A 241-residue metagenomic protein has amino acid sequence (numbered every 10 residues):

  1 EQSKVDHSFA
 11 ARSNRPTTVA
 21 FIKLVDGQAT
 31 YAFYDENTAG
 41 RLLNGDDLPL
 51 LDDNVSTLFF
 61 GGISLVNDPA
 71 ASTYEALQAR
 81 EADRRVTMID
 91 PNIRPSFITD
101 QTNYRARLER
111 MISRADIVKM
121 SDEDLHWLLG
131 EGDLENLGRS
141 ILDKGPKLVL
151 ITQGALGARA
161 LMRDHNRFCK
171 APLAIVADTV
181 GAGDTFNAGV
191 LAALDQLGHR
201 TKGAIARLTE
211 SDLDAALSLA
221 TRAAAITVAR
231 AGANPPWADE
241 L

Functional and structural regions predicted by a protein language model:
E1, V25-Q28, Y104-L108, E135-G138 (+1 more regions): Short, hinge-like loop/turn segments at secondary-structure boundaries
E1-G61: Conserved N-terminal subdomain of the carbohydrate kinase-like
V5, D53, S113, K144 (+1 more regions): Structured loop/turn residues at beta-strand edges in well-structured enzyme cores
T18, A39, G62-V66, A224 (+1 more regions): Glycine-rich phosphate/pyrophosphate-binding beta-alpha loops
E36-G45, F97-N103, E131, I205-A206: Short gly/ser/thr-rich secondary-structure transition/capping motifs
L48, L108, V176: Acidic, amphipathic alpha-helical patches
T57-S140, P146-L148, L156-G157: Conserved beta-alpha-beta core of the PfkB/ribokinase-like small-molecule kinase fold
A79, G130-L241: Conserved phosphate-binding/catalytic region of the ribokinase-like
